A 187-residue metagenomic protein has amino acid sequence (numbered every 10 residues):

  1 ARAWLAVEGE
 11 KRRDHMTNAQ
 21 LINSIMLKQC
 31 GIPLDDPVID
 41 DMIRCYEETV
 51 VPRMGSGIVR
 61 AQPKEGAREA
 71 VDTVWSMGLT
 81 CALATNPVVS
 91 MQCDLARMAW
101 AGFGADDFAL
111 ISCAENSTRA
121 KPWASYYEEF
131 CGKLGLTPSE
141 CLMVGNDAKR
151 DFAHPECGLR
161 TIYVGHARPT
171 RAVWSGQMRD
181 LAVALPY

Functional and structural regions predicted by a protein language model:
A3-A6, E47, M54, G78 (+2 more regions): General secondary-structure edge motif
A3-V51: A metal-dependent, Asp-based hydrolase signature
E10, M54-I58, C81-T85, A114 (+1 more regions): Short, contiguous strand/loop micro-motifs
H15, A19, R60-Q62, E129 (+1 more regions): Juxtamembrane/interface motifs at transmembrane-helix termini
M16-T17, D40-R44, V51-A82, A124: Short, acidic loop-to-helix structural element flanking the phosphoryl-transfer center in phosphate-processing enzymes
K28-P33, P52, S56, G104 (+1 more regions): A structural signal for alpha-helix termini and helix-coil/disorder junctions
R68, D72-W75, N86-V89, D94-Y187: Asp-based, Mg2+/Mn2+-dependent phosphohydrolase catalytic module
